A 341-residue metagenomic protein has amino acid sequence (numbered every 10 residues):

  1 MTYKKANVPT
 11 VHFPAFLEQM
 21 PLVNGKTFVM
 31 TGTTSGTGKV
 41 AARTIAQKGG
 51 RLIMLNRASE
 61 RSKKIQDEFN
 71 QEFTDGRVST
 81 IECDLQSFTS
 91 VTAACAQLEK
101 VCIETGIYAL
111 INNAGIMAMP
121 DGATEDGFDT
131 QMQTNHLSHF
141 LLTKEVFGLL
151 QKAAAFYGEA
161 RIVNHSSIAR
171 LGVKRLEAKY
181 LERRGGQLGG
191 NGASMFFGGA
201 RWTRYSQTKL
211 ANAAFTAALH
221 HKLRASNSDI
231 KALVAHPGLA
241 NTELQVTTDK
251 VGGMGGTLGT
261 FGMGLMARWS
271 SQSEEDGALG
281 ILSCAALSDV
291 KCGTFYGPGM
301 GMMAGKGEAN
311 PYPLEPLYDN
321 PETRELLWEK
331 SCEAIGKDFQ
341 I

Functional and structural regions predicted by a protein language model:
T2-V251: Rossmann-fold NAD(P)H-dependent dehydrogenase/reductase core
N7-H12, G307-P316: Short, contiguous pre-domain boundary segments
N56, L85, G122, R268-S271 (+1 more regions): Intrinsic disorder
N191-G192, G252-L265: A short C-terminal helix-loop "cap" of Rossmann-like NAD(P)-dependent dehydrogenase/epimerase domains
G198-S206, G264-S271, P313-N320: Active-site rim elements
G253-T257, P316, L327-W328: A catalytic-pocket lid/entrance helix-loop region that shapes and gates access to the active site across common
F261-P311, E322-E325, E329: C-terminal helical subdomain
E329-I341: C-terminal helix/juxtamembrane-tail motif
